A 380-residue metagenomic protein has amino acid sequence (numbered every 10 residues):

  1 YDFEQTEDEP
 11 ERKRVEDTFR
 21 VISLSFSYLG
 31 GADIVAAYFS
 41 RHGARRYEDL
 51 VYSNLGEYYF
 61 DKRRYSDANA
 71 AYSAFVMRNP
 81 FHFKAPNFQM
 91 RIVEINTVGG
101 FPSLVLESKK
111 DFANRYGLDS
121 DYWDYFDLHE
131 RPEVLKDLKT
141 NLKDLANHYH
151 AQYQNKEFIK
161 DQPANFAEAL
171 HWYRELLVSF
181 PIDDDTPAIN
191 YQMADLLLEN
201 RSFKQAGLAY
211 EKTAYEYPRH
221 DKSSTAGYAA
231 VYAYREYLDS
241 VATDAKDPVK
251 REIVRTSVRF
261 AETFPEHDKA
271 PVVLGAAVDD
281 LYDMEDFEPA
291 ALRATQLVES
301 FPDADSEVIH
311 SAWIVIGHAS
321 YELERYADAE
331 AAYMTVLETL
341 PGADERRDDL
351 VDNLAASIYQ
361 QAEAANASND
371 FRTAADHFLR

Functional and structural regions predicted by a protein language model:
Y1-R380: Acidic, polar-rich low-complexity tracts and alpha-helical solenoid repeat scaffolds
